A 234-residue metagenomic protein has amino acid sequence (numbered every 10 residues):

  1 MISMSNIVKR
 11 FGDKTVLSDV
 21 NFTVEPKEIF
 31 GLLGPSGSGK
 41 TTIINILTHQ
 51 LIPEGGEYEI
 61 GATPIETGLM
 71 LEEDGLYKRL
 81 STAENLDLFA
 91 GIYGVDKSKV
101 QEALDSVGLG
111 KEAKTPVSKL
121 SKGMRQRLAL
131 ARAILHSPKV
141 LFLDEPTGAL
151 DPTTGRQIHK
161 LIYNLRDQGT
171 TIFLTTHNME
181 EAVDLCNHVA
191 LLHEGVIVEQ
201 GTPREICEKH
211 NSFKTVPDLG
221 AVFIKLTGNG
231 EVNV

Functional and structural regions predicted by a protein language model:
T48: Helix-to-loop junction immediately C-terminal to a conserved catalytic motif
D87, G91, K97-E112: Conserved ABC ATPase "signature" region
L141-D144: Catalytic Walker B motif of ABC-type/P-loop ATPase nucleotide-binding domains
A182-D184: A short, surface-exposed alpha-helical micro-motif characterized by mixed small hydrophobic and charged/polar residues
Q200-G201: ABC ATPase "signature
